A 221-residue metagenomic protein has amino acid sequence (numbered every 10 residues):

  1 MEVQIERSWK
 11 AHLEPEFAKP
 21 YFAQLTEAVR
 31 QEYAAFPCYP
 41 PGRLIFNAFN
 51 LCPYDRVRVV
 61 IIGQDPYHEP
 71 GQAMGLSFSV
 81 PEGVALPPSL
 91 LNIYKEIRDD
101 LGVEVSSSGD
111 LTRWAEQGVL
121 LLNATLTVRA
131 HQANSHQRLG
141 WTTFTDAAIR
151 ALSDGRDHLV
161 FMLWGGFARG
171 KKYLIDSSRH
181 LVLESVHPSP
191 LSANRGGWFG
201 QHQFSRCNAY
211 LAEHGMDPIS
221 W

Functional and structural regions predicted by a protein language model:
M1-L13: Generic N-terminal amphipathic, Lys/Arg-enriched alpha-helix
V3, P15-V160, F167-G170, I175 (+4 more regions): A polyanion-binding, active-site-adjacent surface
G196: Generic anion/oxyanion-binding catalytic loop in active/binding sites
